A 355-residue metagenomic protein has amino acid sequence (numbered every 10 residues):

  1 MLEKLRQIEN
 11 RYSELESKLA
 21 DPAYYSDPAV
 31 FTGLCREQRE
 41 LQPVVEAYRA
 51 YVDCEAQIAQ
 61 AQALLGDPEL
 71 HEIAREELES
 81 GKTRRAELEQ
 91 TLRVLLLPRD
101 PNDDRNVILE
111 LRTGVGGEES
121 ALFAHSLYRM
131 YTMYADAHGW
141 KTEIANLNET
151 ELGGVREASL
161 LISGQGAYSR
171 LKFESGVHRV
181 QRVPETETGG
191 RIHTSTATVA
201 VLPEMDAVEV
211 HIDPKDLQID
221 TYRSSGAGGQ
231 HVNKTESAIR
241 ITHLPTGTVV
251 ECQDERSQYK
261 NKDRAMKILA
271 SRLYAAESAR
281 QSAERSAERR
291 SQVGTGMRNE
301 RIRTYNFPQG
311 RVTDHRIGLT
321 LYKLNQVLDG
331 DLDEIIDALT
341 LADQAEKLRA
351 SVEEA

Functional and structural regions predicted by a protein language model:
M1-V107, A345-A355: Charged, heptad-repeat coiled-coil alpha-helices that serve as long linker/dimerization "arms" in large NTP-dependent
E87-A355: Ribosome-associated translation termination/rescue signal centered on the conserved GGQ peptidyl-tRNA hydrolysis loop
